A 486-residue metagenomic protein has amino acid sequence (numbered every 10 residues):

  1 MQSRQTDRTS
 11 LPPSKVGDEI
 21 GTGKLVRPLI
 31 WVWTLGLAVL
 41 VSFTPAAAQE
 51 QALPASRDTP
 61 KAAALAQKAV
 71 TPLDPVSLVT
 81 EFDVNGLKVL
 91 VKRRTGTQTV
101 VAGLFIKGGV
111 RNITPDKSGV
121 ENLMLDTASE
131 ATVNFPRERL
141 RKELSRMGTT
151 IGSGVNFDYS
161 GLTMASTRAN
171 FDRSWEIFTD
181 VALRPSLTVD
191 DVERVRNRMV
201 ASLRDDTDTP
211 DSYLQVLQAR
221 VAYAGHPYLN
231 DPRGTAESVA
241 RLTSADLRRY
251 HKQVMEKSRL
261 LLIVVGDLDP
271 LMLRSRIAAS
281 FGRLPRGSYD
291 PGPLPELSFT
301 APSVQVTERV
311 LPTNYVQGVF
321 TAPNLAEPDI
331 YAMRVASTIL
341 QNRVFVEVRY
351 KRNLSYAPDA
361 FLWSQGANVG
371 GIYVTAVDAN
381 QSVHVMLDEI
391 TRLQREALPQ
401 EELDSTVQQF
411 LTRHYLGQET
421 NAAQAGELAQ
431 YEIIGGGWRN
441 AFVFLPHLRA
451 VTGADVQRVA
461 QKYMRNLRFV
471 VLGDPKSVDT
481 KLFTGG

Functional and structural regions predicted by a protein language model:
I30-S42: Bacterial N-terminal signal peptides
Q49-T71, L261-G266, Y373, D404-G486: C-terminal regions of mature proteins
Q51-T59, A63-A66, A224-Y228, P232 (+3 more regions): An aromatic/glycine/proline-enriched structural segment found at the starts of mature extracellular/organellar domains
L53-K61, D206-E256, I277, A357 (+1 more regions): Scaffold signal of the M16-like zinc-metallopeptidase fold and its non-catalytic homologs
V101-R168, D231, I339-L354: M16/MPP (pitrilysin/insulinase) zinc-metallopeptidase core fold and M16-derived inactive scaffolds
V110, T150, Q317-V319, S337-A376: A structural supersecondary motif
E130-N134, A165-R196, L362-G417, F483-G486: M16/insulysin-pitrilysin zinc metalloprotease superfamily fold
R198-L217, P295-N314, Y350-L354, Q365 (+2 more regions): Short acidic/His-enriched helical or mixed secondary-structure segments at domain edges of catalytic enzymes and some
